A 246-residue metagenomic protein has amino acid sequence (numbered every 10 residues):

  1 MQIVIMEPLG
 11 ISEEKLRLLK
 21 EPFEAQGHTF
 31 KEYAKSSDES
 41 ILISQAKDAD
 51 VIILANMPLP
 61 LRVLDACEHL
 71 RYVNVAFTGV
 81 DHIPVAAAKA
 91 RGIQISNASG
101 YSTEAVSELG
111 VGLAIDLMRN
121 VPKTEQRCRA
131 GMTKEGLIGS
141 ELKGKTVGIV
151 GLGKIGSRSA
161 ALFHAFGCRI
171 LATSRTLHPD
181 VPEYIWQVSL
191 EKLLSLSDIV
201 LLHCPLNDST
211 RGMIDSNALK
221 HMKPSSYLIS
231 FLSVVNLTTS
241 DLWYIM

Functional and structural regions predicted by a protein language model:
M1-A49, G167: N-terminal glycine-/charge-rich "phosphate-binding" loop or analogous flexible N-terminal tail
S44-Q45, V63-A66, K192-L193, A218: Structural alpha-helical scaffold elements that stabilize or flank donor/cofactor-binding regions in carbohydrate
A46-V51, E68-L70, L196-V200, K223-S226: Short acidic/histidine-rich motifs immediately flanking catalytic phosphotransfer sites in two-component signaling
D50-E125: Phosphate/diphosphate ligand-binding glycine-rich loop within oxidoreductases
M57, T78, D198, C204-L206 (+1 more regions): Short glycine-/small-residue-rich Rossmann-like dinucleotide-binding loops
L70-H82, H221-M246: ADP-ribose/adenylate-binding Rossmann-like module
R91-I93, S99-T146, A161, A165 (+2 more regions): Phosphate-binding beta-alpha-beta segment of Rossmann-like dinucleotide-binding domains, i.e., the NAD(P)
G136-P224: Rossmann-like dinucleotide/phosphate-binding beta-alpha-beta segment
